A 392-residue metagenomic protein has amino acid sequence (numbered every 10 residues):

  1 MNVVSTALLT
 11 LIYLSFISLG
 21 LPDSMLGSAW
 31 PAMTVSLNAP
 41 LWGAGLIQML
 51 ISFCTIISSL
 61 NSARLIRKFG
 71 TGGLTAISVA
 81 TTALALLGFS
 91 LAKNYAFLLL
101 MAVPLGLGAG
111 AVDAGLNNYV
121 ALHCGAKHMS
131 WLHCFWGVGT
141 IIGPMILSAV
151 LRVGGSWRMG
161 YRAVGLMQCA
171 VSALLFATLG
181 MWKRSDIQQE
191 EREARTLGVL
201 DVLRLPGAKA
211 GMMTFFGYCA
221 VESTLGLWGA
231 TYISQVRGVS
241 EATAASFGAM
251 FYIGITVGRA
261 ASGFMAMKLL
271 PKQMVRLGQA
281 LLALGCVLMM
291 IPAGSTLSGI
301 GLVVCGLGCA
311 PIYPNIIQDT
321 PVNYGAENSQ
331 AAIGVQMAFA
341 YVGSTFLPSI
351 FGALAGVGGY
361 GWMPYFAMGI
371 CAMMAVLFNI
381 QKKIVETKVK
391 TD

Functional and structural regions predicted by a protein language model:
L26-G27, P206-A249, I253-T256: Extracytoplasmic gate region of multi-pass secondary transporters
M33-T34, L65-I66, I146-G155, I233-S234 (+2 more regions): Interfacial helix-cap and linker-helix signal at transmembrane-aqueous boundaries of multi-pass secondary transporters
N38, G70, L91-A96, G238 (+2 more regions): Helix-breaking motifs and short loop linkers at transmembrane-helix boundaries and internal kinks in secondary membrane
I57-A96: Conserved MFS/SLC helix-loop-helix module at the cytosolic interface between two early adjacent transmembrane helices
S58-T71, G258-L270, A355: Helix-to-loop junctions at the C-terminal end of transmembrane segments in multipass secondary transporters
M101-F135: Cytoplasmic helix-loop-helix junction between adjacent transmembrane helices in 12-TM secondary transporters
W131-K183: Helix-loop-helix hairpin linking two adjacent transmembrane segments in secondary transporters
N323-Y360: A late C-terminal transmembrane helix in Major Facilitator Superfamily
